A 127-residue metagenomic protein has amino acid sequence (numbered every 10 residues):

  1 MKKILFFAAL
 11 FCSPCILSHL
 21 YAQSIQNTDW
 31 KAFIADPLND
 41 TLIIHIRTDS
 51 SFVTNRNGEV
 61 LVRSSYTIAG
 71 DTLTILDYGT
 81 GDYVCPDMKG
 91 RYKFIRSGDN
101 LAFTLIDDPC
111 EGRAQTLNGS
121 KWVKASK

Functional and structural regions predicted by a protein language model:
M1-I25: Bacterial Sec-dependent N-terminal signal peptides
L5-F6, D99, K127: Sequence-pattern detector for short linear motifs and compositional/periodic biases rather than a specific fold
L17-K31, I43-R47, G119-K127: N-terminal helix-cap/turn-to-beta initiation motif at the start of protein domains
F33-T41, V53-C110: Contiguous, well-ordered beta-strand patches that form the walls/edges of small beta-barrel/beta-sandwich domains
R47-V53: Short, flexible N-terminal segments of the mature chain
R113-Q115: Beta-sandwich strand segments
